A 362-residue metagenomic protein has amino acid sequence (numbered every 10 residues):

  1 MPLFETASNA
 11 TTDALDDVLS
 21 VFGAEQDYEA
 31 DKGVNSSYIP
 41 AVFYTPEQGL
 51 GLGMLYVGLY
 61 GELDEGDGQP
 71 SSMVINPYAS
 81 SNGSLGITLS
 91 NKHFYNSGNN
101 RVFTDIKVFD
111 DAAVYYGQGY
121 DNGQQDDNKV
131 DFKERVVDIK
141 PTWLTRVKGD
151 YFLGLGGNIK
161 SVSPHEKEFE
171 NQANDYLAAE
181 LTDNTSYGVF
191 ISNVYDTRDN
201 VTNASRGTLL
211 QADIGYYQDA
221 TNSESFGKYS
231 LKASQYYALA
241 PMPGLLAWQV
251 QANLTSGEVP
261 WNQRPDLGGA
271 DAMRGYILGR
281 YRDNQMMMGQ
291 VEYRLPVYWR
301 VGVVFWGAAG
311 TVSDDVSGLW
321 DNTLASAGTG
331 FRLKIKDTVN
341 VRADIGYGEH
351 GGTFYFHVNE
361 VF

Functional and structural regions predicted by a protein language model:
L3-F4, A10-V18, F22-E25, F103-K107 (+2 more regions): Transmembrane beta-strand segments of outer-membrane beta-barrel domains in Gram-negative and organellar OMPs
A24-V34, Q48, E62-P70, N96-R101 (+6 more regions): Short loop/turn motifs that connect adjacent beta-strands in outer-membrane beta-barrel proteins
Y28-S37, Y44-L181, N340-V341, G348-F362: Gram-negative/organellar outer-membrane beta-barrel architecture
N35-Y44, G68-A79, I87, T208-Q218 (+4 more regions): Transmembrane beta-strand segments that form the barrel wall of outer-membrane beta-barrel proteins
Y38-P40, M73-P77, V102-I106, L153-G157 (+8 more regions): Membrane-embedded beta-strand positions of outer-membrane beta-barrel proteins
V42-G53, P77-I87, S97, D183-N184 (+7 more regions): Solvent-exposed loop/turn segments connecting transmembrane beta-strands in outer-membrane beta-barrel proteins
V189-V297: C-terminal outer-membrane beta-barrel translocator/porin domains of Gram-negative envelope proteins and their
F190-I191, T329-I335, G351-F362: Outer-membrane beta-barrel "beta-signal"
